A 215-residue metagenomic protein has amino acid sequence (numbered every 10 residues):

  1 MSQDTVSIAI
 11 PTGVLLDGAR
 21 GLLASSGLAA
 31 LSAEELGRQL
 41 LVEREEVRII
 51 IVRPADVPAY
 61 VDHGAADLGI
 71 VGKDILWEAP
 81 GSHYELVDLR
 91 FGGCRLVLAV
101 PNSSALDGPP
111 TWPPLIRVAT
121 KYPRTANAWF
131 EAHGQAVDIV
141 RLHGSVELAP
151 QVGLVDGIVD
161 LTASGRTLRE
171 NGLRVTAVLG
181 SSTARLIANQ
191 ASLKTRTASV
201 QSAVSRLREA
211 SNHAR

Functional and structural regions predicted by a protein language model:
M1-R215: Domain-level signature for soluble enzymes in the chorismate/prephenate branch of the shikimate pathway
